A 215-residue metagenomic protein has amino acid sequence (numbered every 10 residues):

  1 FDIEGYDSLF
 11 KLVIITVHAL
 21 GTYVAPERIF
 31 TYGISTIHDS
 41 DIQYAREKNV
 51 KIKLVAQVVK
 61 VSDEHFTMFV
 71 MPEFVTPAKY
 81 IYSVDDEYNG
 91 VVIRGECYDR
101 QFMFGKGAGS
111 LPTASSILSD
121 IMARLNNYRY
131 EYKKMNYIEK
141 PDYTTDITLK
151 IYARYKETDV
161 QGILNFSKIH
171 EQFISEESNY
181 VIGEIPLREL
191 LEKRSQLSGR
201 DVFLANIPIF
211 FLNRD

Functional and structural regions predicted by a protein language model:
F1, F10, F30, F66-F69 (+9 more regions): Phenylalanine-focused residue identity feature
F1, I117, N213-D215: Proteins with a high burden of low-complexity, intrinsically disordered sequence enriched in S/T/G/P/A and R, requiring
F1-S83, Y88-G90: Substrate-binding/catalytic subdomain of NAD(P)-dependent oxidoreductase enzymes
I37, I42-I52, R100-P112, I147 (+1 more regions): Short secondary-structure transition/capping segments
K53-K60, A108-I121, S178-L190: A short, terminal or domain-edge coil/loop segment
A56-V58, F74-T76, C97, G107 (+3 more regions): A broadly conserved detector of short glycine/acidic/proline-rich loop/turn motifs that flank catalytic sites and bind
T67-A153: Catalytic, metal-anchored helix/loop core of enzyme active sites in primary metabolism
I121-D215: A conserved regulatory-domain signal marking ACT and ACT-like small-molecule sensing domains and adjacent regulatory
